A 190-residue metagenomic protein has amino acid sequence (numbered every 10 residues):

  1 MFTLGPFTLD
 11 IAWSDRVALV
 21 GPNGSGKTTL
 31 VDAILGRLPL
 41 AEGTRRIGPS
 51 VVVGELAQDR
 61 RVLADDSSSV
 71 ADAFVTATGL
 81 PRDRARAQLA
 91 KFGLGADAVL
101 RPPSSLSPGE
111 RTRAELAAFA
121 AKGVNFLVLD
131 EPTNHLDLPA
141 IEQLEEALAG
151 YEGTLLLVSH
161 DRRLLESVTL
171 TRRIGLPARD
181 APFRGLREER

Functional and structural regions predicted by a protein language model:
M1-R190: ABC ATP-binding cassette signature C-motif
